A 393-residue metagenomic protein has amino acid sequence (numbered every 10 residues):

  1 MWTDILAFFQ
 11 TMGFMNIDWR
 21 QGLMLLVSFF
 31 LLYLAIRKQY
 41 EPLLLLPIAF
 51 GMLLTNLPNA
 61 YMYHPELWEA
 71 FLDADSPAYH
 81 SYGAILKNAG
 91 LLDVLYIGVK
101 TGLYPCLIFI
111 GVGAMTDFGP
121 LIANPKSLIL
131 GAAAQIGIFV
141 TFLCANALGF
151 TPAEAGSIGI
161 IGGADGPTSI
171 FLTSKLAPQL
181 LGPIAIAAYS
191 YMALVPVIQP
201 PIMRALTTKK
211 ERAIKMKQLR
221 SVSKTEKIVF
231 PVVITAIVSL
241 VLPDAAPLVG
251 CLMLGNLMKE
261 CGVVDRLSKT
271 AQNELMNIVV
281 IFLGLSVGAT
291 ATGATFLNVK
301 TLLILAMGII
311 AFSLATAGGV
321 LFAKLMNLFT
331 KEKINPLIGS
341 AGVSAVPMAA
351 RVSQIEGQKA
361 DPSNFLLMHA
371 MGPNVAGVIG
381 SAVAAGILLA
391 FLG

Functional and structural regions predicted by a protein language model:
M1-A70, K87: N-terminal alpha-helical transmembrane segments of multi-pass membrane transport and channel/translocase proteins
M1-N16, G22, W68-A89, P201-F230 (+2 more regions): Intrinsically disordered, low-complexity non-transmembrane regions of multi-pass membrane transporters
I97-G102, I108-M115, L130-V140, C144 (+3 more regions): Alpha-helical membrane segments and immediately flanking helix-loop junctions that form or couple to the substrate/ion
L121-F142, T292-G319, A370-N374: Entry/N-cap segments of selected transmembrane alpha helices and their immediately preceding amphipathic helices
L143-P152, I184-R212, G318-K331, A376-G393: Juxtamembrane and boundary regions of transmembrane helices in multi-pass small-molecule transporters and channels
Q179-V197, M307-A315, I338-A341: Alpha-helical transmembrane segments
A187-V263: Membrane-embedded hairpin module used as a gating/binding unit in multi-pass transport and secretion proteins
T235-G319: Transmembrane helical segments that form the transport core of multi-pass membrane transport proteins
